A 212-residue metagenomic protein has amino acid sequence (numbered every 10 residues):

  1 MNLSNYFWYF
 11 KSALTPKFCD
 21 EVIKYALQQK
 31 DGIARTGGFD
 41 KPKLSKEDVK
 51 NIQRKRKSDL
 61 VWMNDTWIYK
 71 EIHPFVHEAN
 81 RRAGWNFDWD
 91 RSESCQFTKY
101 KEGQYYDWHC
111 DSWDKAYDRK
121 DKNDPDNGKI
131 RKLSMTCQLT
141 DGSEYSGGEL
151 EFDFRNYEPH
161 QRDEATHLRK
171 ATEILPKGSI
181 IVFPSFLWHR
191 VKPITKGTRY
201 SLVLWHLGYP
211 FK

Functional and structural regions predicted by a protein language model:
M1-V182, F186-K212: Fe(II)/2-oxoglutarate oxygenase catalytic core
